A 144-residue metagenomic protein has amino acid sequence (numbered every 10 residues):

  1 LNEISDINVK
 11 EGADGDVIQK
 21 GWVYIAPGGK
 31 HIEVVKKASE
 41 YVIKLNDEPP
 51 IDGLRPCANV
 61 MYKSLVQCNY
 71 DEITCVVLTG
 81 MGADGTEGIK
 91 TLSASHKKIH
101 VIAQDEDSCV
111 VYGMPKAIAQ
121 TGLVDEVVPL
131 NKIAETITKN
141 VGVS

Functional and structural regions predicted by a protein language model:
N2-S144: Conserved acid/base catalytic micro-environments in cytosolic active-site loops
